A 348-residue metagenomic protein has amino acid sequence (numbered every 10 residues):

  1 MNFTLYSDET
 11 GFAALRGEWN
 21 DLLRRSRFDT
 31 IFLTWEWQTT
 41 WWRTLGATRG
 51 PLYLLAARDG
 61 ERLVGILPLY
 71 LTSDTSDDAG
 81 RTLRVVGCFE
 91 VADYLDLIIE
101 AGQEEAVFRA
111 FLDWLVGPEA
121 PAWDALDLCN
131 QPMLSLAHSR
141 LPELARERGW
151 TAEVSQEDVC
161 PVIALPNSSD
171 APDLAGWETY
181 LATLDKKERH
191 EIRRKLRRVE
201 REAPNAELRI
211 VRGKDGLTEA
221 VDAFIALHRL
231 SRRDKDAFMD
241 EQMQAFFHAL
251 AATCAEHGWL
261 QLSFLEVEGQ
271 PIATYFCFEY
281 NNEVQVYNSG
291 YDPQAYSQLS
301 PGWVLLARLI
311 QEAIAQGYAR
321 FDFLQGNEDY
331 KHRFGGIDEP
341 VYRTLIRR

Functional and structural regions predicted by a protein language model:
F3-V85, C129-C160, A164-Q298: A conserved beta-strand-loop-helix scaffold within acyl/acetyltransferase catalytic domains
G50-L52, Q103, A120-D124, L260 (+1 more regions): Short, high-confidence coil segments that cap the C-terminus of an alpha-helix and link into the following beta-strand
A92-E104, S289-L299: A short, internal acetyl-CoA/4′-phosphopantetheine-binding micro-motif in the GNAT/acyltransferase core
Q103-L115, S297-I310: Conserved acetyl-CoA-binding loop-helix of GNAT-fold acetyltransferases
L115-E119, C254, A313: Hydrophobic pocket-lining residues that define ligand/cofactor binding sites across diverse proteins
P121-Q131, A313-L324: Conserved GNAT acetyl-CoA-binding A-motif
G269, G302-L305, L309, A313 (+2 more regions): Hydrophobic, well-ordered secondary-structure elements that form the walls of internal hydrophobic environments
I314-R347: Substrate-binding beta-hairpin/strand module that engages nucleic acids
